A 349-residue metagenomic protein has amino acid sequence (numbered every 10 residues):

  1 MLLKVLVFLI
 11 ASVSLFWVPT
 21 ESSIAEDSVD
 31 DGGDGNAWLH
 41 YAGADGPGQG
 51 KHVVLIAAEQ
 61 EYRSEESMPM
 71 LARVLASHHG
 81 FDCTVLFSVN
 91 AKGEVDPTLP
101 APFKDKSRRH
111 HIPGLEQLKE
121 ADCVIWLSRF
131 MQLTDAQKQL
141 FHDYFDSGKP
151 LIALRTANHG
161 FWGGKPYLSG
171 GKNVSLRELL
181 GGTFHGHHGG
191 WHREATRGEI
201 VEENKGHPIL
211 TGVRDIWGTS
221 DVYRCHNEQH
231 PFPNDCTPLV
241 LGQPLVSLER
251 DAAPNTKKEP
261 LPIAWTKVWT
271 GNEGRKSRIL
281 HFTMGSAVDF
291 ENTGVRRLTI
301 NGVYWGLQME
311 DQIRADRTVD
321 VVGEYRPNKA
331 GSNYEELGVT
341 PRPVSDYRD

Functional and structural regions predicted by a protein language model:
K4-V18: Bacterial N-terminal signal peptides
F16-D27: Signal peptide processing junction and immediate N-terminal pro/mature segment of secreted/exported proteins
E26-G48, E66-S67, S77, G93 (+2 more regions): Extracellular ligand-binding/catalytic regions of CAZymes and related secreted enzymes and adhesion modules
D30-W38, A76, D82, R109 (+2 more regions): Catalytic beta-strand/loop cores that center a nucleophilic Ser/Cys/Thr and support acyl-enzyme chemistry
L39-A42, V54-I56, Q60-G160: Helical hinge/lid and interdomain linker segments adjacent to catalytic or ligand-binding clefts that mediate domain
K51: Nucleotide donor/acceptor-binding cores
A58-E61, R129, H192-G198, R214 (+2 more regions): Active-site rim elements
Q117, W126, F130-G212: A glycine-rich, often tryptophan-bearing local segment used as a flexible ligand/cofactor-contacting loop or short
